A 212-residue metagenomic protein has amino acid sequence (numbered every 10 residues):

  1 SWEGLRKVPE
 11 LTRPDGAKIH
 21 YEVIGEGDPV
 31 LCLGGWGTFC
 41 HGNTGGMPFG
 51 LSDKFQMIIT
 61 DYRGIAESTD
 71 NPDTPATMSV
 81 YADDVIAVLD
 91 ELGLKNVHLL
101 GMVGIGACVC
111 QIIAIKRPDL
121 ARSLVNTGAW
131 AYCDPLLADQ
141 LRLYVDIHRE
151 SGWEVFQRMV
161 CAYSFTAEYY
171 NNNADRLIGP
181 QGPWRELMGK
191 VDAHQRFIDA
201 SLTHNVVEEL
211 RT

Functional and structural regions predicted by a protein language model:
S1-K18: N-terminal cap/lid segment of alpha/beta-hydrolase-fold proteins
R13-D70: Conserved HGGG/HGGXW glycine-rich cap/lid loop of the alpha/beta-hydrolase fold
P29, Q56, K95-H98, L120-S123: Structural signature of beta-strand start/N-cap positions in the alpha/beta core of ABC transporter nucleotide-binding
F49, I58-L100: Active-site loop/oxyanion-hole signature of alpha/beta-hydrolase fold enzymes
G64, A129-C133, T166: Short "lid" loop at the C-terminus of a central beta-strand within the Rossmann-like core of SAM-dependent
L99-M102, T127: Short beta-strand immediately N-terminal to the catalytic nucleophile in serine-hydrolase-like folds
C108-K116, L120-S151: Flexible "cap/lid" loop of the alpha/beta hydrolase fold
P135-L137, E154-R211: Conserved alpha/beta-hydrolase catalytic His-Asp/Glu region
